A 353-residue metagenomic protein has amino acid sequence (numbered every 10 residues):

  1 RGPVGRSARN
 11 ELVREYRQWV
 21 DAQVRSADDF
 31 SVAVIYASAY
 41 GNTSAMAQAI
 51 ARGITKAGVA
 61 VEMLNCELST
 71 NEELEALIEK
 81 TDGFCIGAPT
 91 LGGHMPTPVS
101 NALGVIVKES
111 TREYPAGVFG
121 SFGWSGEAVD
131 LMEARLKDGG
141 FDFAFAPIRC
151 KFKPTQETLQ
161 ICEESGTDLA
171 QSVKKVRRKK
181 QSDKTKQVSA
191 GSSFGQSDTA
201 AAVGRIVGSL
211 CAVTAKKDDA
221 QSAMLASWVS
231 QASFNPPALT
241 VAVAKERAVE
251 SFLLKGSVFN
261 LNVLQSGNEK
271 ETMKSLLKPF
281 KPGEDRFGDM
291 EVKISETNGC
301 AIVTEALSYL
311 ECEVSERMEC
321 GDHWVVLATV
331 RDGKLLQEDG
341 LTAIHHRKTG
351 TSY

Functional and structural regions predicted by a protein language model:
R1-A27: Divalent-metal (often Zn2+) His-rich catalytic cores of metallo-beta-lactamase-fold enzymes
P3-V4, A49-E62, L74-S189: FMN-binding flavodoxin-like domain, especially the glycine-rich phosphate-binding loop
S31-I35, G117: Conserved beta-strand elements of the Class I
V34-A57: Short, charged N-terminal beta->alpha structural module
A37-A39, C66, G120-S121, L264-S266: Cofactor-binding loop segments of dinucleotide-utilizing enzymes, especially the Rossmann-like FAD- and NAD(P)+-binding
T43-S44, A128, Q221-M224: Short glycine/serine/threonine-rich phosphate/pyrophosphate-binding segments that cradle anionic phosphate groups
C66-E72: Short acidic loop-to-helix transition motifs that present clustered carboxylates
S182-Y353: Basic, polyanion-binding surface patches
